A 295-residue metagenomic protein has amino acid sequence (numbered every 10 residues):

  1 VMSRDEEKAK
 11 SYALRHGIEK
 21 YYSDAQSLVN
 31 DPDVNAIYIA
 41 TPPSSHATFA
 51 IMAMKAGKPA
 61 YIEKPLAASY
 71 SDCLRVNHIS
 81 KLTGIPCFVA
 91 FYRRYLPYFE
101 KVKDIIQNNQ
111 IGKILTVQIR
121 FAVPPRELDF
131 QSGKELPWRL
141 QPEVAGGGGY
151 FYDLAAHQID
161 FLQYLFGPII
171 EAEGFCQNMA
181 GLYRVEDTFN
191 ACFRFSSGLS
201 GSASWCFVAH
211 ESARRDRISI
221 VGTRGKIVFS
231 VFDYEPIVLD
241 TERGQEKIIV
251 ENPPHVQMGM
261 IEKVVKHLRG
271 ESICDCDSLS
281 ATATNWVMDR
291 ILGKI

Functional and structural regions predicted by a protein language model:
V1-L14: NAD(P)-binding Rossmann-fold cofactor-contacting core
R4-D5, V250-E262: Active-site loop of classical SDR/Rossmann-like NAD(P)-dependent oxidoreductases, centered on the catalytic Tyr-X3-Lys
D5, H16-I79: Beta-loop-alpha module in the N-terminal Rossmann-like domain of NAD(P)-dependent dehydrogenases, especially those
Y22, I62, C87-V89, A203 (+1 more regions): Hydrophobic residues in well-ordered beta-strands that form the structural core
A36-I39, L82, S196, I249 (+1 more regions): C-terminal helix-rich "cap/oligomerization" subdomain common to oxidoreductases
R75-R93, K113-L115: Rossmann-fold dehydrogenase core element
R93-F175, M179-G181: Predominantly a Rossmann-like dinucleotide-binding segment in NAD(P)-dependent oxidoreductases
D153, I159-Y234, I261-E271: Contiguous beta-strand/loop segments that form the cofactor/metal-binding neighborhood of enzyme cores
